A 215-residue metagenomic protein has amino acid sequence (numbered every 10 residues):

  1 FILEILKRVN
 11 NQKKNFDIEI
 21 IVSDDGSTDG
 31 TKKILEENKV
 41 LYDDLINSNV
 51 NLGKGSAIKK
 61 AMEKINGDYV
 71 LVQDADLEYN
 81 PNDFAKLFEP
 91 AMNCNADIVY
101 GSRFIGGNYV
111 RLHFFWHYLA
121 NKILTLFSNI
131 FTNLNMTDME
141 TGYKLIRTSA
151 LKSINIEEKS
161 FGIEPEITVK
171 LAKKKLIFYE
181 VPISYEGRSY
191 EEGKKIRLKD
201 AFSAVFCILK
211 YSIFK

Functional and structural regions predicted by a protein language model:
F1, T31, I58, N82-F84 (+1 more regions): Acidic donor-diphosphate engagement hotspot in glycosyltransferases and nucleotidyltransferases that stabilizes
F1-Q12: Short, well-formed alpha-helical segments that are part of the catalytic scaffolds of diverse glycosyltransferases
E4, F206-K215: Terminal low-complexity segments of carbohydrate-biosynthetic enzymes
D17-I21, K32-K64: Conserved donor nucleotide-binding strand/loop of the catalytic core
D24-K33, L77: A conserved acidic beta->alpha catalytic loop
S48-K64, Y69, P81-F161, G187-L198 (+1 more regions): Acceptor/aglycone-binding surface of glycosyltransferases and processive sugar-polymer synthases
L134-N135, I156-K159, T168-E186: Catalytic donor-sugar/metal-binding loop of nucleotide-sugar-dependent glycosyltransferases
